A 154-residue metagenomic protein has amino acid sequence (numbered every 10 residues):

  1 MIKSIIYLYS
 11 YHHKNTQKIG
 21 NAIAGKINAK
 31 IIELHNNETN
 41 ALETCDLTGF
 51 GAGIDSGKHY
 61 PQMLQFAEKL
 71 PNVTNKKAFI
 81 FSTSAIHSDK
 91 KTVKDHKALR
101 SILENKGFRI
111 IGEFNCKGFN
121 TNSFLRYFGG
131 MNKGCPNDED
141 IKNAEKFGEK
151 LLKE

Functional and structural regions predicted by a protein language model:
I2-S4, Y11, K18, A22-L34 (+1 more regions): FMN-binding flavodoxin-like domain, especially the glycine-rich phosphate-binding loop
